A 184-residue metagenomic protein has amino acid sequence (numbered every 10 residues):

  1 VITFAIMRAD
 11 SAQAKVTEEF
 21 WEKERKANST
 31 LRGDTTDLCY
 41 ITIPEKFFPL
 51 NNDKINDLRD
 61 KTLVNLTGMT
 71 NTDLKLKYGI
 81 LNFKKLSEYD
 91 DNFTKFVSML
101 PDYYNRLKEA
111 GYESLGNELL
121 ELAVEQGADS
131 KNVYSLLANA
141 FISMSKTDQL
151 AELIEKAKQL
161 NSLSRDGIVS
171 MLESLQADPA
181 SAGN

Functional and structural regions predicted by a protein language model:
V1-V97, D178-G183: N-terminal alpha-helical interaction modules that lie
D102-Y103, L137: Structural register within alpha-helical repeat arrays
R106-L107, F141, Q176: Residue at a conserved register position within TPR or TPR-like alpha-solenoid repeats
N132-V133, G167-I168: TPR alpha-solenoid repeat register
